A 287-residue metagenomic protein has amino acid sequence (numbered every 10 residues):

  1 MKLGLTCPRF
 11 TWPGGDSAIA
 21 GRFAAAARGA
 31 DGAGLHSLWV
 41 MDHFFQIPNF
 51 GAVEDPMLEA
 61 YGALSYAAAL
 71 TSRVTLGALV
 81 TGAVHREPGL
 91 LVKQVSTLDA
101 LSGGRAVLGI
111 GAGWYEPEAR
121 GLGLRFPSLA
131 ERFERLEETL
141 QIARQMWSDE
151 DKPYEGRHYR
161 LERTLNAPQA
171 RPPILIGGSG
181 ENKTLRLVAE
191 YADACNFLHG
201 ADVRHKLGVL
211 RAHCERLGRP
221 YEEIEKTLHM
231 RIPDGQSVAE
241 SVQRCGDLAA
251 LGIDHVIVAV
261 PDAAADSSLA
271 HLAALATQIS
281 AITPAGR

Functional and structural regions predicted by a protein language model:
M1-L70, P172, G200-A201, D266 (+2 more regions): N-terminal beta1-alpha1-beta2 module of alpha/beta enzyme domains
L3-C7, L38-V40, T75-A78, A106-I110 (+4 more regions): Hydrophobic faces of well-ordered beta-strands that scaffold small-molecule active sites in alpha/beta enzyme cores
C7, D31, H36, L122 (+2 more regions): An alpha-helical appendage that flanks or caps ligand/catalytic pockets
C7-G21, T81-G89, A130, A170-G180 (+1 more regions): Active-site mouth loops of central-metabolism enzymes
S17-A30, L91-V95, G177-E190, Q236-A249: Short, acidic/polar
D31-G32, L64-R73, V95, D99-R105 (+3 more regions): Acidic (Asp/Glu)-rich catalytic clusters
Q46-G51, A78, V84-Y191, R204-H213 (+1 more regions): Internal, glycine-rich beta/alpha segment that forms the wall or movable "lid" of small-molecule/cofactor binding
D55-L58, G62, E134, S179 (+1 more regions): Residues at secondary-structure transition points
